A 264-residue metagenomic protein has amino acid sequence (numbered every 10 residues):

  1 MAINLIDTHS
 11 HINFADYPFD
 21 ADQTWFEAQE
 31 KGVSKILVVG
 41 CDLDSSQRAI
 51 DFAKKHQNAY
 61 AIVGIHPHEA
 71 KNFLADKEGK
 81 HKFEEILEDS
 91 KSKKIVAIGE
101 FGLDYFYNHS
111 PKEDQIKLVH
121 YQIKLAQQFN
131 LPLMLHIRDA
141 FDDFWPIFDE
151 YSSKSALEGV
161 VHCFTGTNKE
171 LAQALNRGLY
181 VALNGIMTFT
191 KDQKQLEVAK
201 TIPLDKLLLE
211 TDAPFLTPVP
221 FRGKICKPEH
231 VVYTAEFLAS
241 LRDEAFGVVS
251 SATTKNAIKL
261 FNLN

Functional and structural regions predicted by a protein language model:
M1-N264: Mid-domain alpha/beta scaffold segments of enzyme catalytic cores
